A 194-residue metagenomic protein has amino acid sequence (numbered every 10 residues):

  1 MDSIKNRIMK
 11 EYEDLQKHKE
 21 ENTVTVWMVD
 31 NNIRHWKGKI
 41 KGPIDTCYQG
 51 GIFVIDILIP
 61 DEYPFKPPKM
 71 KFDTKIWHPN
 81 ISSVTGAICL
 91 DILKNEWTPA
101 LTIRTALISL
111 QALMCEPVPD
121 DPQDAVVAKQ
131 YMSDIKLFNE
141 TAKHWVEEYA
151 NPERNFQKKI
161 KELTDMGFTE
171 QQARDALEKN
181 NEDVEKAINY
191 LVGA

Functional and structural regions predicted by a protein language model:
M1-I88, I92-L101: Strand-helix-loop interaction patch of compact alpha/beta domains
S3-I4, L15-K17, K75-D165, R174-K179: Domain-level detector for trafficking modules
F53, I108, Q171: Short alpha-helical basic/polar micro-motif
D61, M166-Q171, N180-E182: Loop/turn elements at beta-strand to alpha-helix junctions within RNA-recognition modules
L177-A194: Short, Lys/Arg-enriched alpha-helical microdomains
